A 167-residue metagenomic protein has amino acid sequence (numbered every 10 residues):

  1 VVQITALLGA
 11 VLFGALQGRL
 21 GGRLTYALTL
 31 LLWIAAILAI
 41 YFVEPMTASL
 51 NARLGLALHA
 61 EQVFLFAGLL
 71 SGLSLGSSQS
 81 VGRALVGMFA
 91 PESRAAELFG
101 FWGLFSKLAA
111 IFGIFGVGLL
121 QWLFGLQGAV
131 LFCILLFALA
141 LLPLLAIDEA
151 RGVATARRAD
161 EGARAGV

Functional and structural regions predicted by a protein language model:
Q3-V11, A110-I111: Residue-level signature of mid-helix packing/kink "hotspots" within the transmembrane helices of 12-pass Major
L8-G22, Q121: Helix-to-loop junctions at the C-terminal end of transmembrane segments in multipass secondary transporters
L31-A57: C-terminal ends and interior cores of transmembrane alpha-helices in multi-pass membrane transporters/permeases
V43, L131-V167: Multi-pass alpha-helical transporter architecture, strongest for 12-TM Major Facilitator/SLC carriers used
N51-S77: Hydrophobic core of transmembrane alpha-helices in multi-pass small-molecule transporters, especially MFS/SLC-type
L54-H59, L119-F137: A membrane-interface helix-boundary motif in multi-pass transporters
S77-A90: Intracellular juxtamembrane helix-capping segments at the cytosolic ends of symmetry-related transmembrane helices
E92-W102: Loop-to-transmembrane helix entry/capping segments in MFS-fold secondary transporters and related SLC/MFSD carriers
